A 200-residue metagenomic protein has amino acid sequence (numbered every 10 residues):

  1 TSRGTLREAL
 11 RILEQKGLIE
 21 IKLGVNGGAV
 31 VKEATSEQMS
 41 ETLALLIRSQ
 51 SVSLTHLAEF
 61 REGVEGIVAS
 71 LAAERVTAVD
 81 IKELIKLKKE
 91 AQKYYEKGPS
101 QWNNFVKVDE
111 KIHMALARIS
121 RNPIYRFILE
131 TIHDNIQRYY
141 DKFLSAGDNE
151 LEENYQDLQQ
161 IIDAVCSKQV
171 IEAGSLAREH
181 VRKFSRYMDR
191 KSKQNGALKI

Functional and structural regions predicted by a protein language model:
T1-V64, K193-I200: Short linear motifs at protein or domain termini
Q38, K86, E153-Q156: Alpha-helix N-cap/N′ positions at the starts of helices
I47, A72, Y95, S120 (+1 more regions): Hydrophobic residues in alpha-helical segments
S53, T77-D80, K97-F105, R121 (+4 more regions): Residue-level recognition of alpha-helical structural elements
F60-V79, Q92, K107-G147, Y187-M188: Hydrophobic, amphipathic alpha-helical faces that serve as interaction scaffolds
D80-Y94: Amphipathic alpha-helical segments enriched in hydrophobic/aromatic residues interleaved with Lys/Arg
K107, K111-H113, T131-I200: C-terminal all-alpha effector/ligand-binding and dimerization domain of prokaryotic HTH-type transcriptional repressors
